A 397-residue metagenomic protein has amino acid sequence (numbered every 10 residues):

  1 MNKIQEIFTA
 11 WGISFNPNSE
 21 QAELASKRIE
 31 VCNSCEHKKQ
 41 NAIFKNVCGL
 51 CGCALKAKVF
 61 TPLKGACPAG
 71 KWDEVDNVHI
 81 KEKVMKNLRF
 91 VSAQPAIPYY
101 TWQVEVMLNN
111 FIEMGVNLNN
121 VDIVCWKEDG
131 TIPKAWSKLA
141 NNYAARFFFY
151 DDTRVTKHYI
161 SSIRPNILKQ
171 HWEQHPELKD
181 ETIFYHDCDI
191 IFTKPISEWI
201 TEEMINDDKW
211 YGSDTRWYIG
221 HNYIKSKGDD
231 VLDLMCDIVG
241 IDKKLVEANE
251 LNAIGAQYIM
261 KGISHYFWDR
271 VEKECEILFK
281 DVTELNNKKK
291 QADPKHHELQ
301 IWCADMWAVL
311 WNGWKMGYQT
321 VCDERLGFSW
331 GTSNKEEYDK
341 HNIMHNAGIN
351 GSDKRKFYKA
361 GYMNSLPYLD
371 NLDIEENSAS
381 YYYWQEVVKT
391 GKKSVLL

Functional and structural regions predicted by a protein language model:
M1-K83: Cysteine-centered metal-binding/redox modules
E20-E23, S92-Y99, V155-I160, D293-A304: Conserved aromatic-histidine-acidic binding/catalytic patches
E82-I160, H171-K179: N-terminal anchoring/stem segment of glycosyltransferases
Y100, T131-K134, I191-P195, I200 (+4 more regions): Short catalytic/ligand-binding loop motif for oxyanion handling, primarily in non-cytosolic enzymes, centered on
W102-E105, N109, S162-N166, C303-W311: A structural signal for well-ordered alpha-helical segments within the folded catalytic domains of diverse enzymes
S162-Y223: GT-A fold catalytic core of metal-dependent nucleotide-sugar glycosyltransferases, centered on the diacidic
V239-A347: Catalytic core and acceptor-binding pocket of nucleotide-sugar-dependent glycosyltransferases
H296, Q300, G317-L397: C-terminal catalytic/acceptor-binding lobe
